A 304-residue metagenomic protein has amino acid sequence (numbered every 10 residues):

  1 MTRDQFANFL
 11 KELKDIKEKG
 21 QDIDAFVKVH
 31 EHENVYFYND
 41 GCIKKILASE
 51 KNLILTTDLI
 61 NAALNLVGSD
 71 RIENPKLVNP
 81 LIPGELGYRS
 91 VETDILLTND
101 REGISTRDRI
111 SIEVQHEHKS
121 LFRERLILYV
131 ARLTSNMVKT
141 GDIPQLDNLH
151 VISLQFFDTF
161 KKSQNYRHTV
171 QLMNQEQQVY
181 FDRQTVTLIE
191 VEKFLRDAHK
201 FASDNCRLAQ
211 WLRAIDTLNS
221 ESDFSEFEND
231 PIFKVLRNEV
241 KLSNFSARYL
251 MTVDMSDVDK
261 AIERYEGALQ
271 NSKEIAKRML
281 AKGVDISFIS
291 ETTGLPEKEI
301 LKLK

Functional and structural regions predicted by a protein language model:
M1-E33, T98-T106, I110-Q115, C206 (+1 more regions): Short, charged alpha-helical interaction segments and adjacent helix-coil junctions
M1-T185, L195, E266: Accessory alpha/beta interaction modules
K51-L55, L121, S203-C206, P231 (+1 more regions): Charged, alpha-helix-enriched surfaces in structured cytosolic catalytic cores of large nucleotide-utilizing machines
I60, L66, D158, E192 (+3 more regions): Short hydrophobic alpha-helical module
Q184, E190-E192, R207: Intrinsically disordered, low-complexity linker/assembly segments
H199-F201: Ligand-site clamp/hinge motif
